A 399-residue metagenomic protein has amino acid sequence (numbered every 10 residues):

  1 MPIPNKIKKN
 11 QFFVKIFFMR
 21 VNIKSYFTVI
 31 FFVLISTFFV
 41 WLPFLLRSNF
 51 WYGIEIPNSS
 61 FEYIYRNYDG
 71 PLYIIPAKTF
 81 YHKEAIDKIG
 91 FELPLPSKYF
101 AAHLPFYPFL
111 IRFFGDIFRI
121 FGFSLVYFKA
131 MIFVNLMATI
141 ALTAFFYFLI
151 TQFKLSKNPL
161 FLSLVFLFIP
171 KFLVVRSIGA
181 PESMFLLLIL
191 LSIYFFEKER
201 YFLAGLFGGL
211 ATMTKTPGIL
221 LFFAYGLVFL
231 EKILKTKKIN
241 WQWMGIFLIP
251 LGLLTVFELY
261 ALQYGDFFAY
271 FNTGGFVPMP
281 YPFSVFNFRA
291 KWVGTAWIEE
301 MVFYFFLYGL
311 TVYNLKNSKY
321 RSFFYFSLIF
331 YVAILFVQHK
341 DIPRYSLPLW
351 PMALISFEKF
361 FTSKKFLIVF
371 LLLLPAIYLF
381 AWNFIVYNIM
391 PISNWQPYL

Functional and structural regions predicted by a protein language model:
N67-F123: Short hydrophobic/aromatic helix or loop-helix immediately within or flanking a transmembrane segment in polytopic
I111-F113, A130-F153, G309-Y313: Transmembrane-helix motifs of polytopic, lipid-linked glycan transferases
F121-K129, F146-F168, L187, R321: Transmembrane-helix signature of polytopic, membrane-embedded enzymes that assemble or transfer cell-envelope glycans
N135, P159-P170, G208, T212: Short helix- or helix-capping micro-motifs that position conserved polar/aromatic residues at function-defining sites
F145, F168, M184-L203, M352-S356: Specific aromatic-rich, kink-prone transmembrane helix
S177-M184, I342-P343: Short acidic/glycine- and proline-prone juxtamembrane loop motifs at membrane-interface regions of multi-pass membrane
E197-Y201, L220-L248: Perimembrane helix-loop-helix junctions
W297-V332, W350-K359: Hydrophobic, aromatic-rich transmembrane alpha-helices and their immediate juxtamembrane boundary segments
